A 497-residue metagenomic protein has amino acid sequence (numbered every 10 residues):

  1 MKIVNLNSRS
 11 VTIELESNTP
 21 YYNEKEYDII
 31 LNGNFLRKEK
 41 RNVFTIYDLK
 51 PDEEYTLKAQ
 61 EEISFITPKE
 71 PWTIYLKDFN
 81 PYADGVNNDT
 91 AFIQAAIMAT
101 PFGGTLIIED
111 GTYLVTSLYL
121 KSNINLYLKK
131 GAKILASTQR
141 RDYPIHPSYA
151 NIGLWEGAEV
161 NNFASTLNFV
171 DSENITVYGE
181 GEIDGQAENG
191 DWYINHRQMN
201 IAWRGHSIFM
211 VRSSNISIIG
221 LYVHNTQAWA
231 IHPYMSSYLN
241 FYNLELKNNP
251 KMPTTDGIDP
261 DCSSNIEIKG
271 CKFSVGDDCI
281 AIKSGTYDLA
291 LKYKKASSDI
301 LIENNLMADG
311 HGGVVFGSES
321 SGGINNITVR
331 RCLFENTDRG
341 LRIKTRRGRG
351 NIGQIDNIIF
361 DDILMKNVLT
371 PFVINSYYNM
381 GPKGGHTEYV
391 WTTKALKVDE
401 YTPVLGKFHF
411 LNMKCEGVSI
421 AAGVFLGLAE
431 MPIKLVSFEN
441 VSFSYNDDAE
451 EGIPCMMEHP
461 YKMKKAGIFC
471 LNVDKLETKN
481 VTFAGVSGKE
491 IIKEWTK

Functional and structural regions predicted by a protein language model:
M1-K497: Extracellular/periplasmic carbohydrate-active domains that bind, remodel, or depolymerize complex polysaccharides
